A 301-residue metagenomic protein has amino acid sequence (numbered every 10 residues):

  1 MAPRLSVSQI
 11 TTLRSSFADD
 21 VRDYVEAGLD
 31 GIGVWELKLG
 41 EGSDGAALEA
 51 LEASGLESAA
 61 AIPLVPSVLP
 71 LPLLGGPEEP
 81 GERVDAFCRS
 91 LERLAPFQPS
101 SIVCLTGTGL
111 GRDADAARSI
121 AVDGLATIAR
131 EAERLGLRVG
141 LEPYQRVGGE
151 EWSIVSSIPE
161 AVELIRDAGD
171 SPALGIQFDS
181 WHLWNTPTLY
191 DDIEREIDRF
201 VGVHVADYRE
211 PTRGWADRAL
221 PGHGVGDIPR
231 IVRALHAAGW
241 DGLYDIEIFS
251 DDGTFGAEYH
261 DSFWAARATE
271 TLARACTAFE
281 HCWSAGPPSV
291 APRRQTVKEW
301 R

Functional and structural regions predicted by a protein language model:
M1-S6, T11-G28, Q98, E160-G175 (+1 more regions): Histidine-acidic metal/acid-base catalytic patches
M1-S8, A60-L73, T106-G109: N-terminal small/glycine-rich loop or linker at the start of catalytic domains across soluble metabolic enzymes
I10-F17, V34-A46, V68-L71, G109-R112 (+6 more regions): Acidic-and-aromatic substrate-binding clefts and catalytic sites of carbohydrate-active enzymes
V25, E52, A95, E133 (+1 more regions): Anion (oxyanion) recognition and catalysis
G33, A60-I62, V103, G140 (+3 more regions): Conserved beta-strand positions in the central sheet of alpha/beta enzyme cores
A50-S67, V122-R134, P159-A168, I228-R233: Alpha-helix-loop-beta-strand connector modules within alpha/beta enzyme cores
L51-P63, R93-C104, Y244: Short coil-to-beta-strand
L73-G175, N185, A266-E270, R293 (+1 more regions): Active-site acidic/histidine proton-transfer and metal-coordination neighborhood in alpha/beta enzyme cores
